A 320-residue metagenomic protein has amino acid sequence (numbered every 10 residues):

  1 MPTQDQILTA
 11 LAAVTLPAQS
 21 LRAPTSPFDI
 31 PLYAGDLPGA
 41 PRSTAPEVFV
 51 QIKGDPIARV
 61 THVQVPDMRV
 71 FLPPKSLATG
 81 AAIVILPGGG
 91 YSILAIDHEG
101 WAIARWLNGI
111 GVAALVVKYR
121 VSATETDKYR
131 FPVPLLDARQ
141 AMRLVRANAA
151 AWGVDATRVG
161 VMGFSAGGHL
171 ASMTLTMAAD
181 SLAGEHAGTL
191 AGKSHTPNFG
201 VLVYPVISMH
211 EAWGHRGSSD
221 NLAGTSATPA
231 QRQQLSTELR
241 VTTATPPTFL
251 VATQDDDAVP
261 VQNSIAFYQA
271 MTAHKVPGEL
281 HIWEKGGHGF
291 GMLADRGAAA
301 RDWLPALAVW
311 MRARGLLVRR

Functional and structural regions predicted by a protein language model:
L11, L16, S20-L77: N-terminal cap/lid segment of alpha/beta-hydrolase-fold proteins
E47-D55, A183, A187-T189, P205-R240 (+2 more regions): Mobile cap/lid helix-loop segments that gate and shape the active-site cleft of serine hydrolases
T79-G88: Short beta-strand element of the alpha/beta-hydrolase
P87-S92, Q254: Active-site glycine-rich loops that stabilize anionic/oxyanionic intermediates across multiple enzyme folds
L94-D97, A102-I103, V117-A156, A294-A300: Catalytic nucleophile-loop/oxyanion-hole region of alpha/beta-hydrolase and closely related hydrolase-like folds
Q140-H215, R232-Q233: Primarily recognizes the serine-hydrolase "nucleophile elbow" in alpha/beta-hydrolase and SGNH/GDSL folds
L250-A252, D256: Short beta-strand/loop motif that positions the catalytic acidic residue of the alpha/beta-hydrolase fold
V251, V261, I265-R320: C-terminal catalytic histidine-bearing segment of alpha/beta-hydrolase fold enzymes
